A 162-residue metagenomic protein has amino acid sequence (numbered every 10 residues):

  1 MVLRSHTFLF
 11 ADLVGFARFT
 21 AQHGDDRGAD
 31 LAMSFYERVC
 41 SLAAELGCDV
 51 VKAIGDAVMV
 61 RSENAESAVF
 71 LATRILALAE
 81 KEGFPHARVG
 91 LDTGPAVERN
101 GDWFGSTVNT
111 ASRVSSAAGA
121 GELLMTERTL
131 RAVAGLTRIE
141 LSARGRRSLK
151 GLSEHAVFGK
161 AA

Functional and structural regions predicted by a protein language model:
M1-F70: Catalytic NTP-binding/metal-coordinating core of nucleotidyl cyclase/transferase enzymes
F19, R61, R99, A132-V133: Residues that scaffold the ATP/ADP-binding catalytic core of kinase and kinase-like folds
A32, V69, G105-A111, T126-E127: Amphipathic alpha-helical transducer elements in NTP-driven molecular machines
L42-S67, L78-T107, A156: Catalytic core of nucleotidyl cyclases, primarily class III adenylyl/guanylyl cyclases
L71-A77: Short amphipathic alpha-helices in soluble, non-transmembrane regions that often serve as interface/regulatory elements
V114: Carboxylate-rich, divalent-cation-coordinating active-site regions
G121-A162: Cytosolic regulatory/linker segments at or just downstream of nucleotide-handling modules in signal-transduction
